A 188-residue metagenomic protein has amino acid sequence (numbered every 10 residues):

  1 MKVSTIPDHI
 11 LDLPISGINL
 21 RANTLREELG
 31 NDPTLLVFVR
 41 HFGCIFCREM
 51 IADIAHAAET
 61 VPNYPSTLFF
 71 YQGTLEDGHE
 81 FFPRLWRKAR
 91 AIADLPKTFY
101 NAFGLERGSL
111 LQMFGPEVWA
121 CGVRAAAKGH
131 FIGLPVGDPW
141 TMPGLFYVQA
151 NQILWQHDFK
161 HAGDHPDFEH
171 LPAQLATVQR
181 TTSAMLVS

Functional and structural regions predicted by a protein language model:
M1-S188: Chalcogenol-based redox active-site neighborhoods
